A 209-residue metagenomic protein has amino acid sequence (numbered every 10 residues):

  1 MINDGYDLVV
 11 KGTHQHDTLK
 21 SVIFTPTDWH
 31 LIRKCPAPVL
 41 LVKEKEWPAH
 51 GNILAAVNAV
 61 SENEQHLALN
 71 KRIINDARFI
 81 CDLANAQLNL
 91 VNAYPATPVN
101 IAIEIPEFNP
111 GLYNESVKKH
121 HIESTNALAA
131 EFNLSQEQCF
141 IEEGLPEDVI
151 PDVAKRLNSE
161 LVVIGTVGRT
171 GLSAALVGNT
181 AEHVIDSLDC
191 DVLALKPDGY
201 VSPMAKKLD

Functional and structural regions predicted by a protein language model:
M1-K11, H16, A129-I164, T170-G171 (+1 more regions): Structural beta-alpha unit
V10-T13, P38-E44, L193-K196: Short beta-strand elements of ligand-binding domains
K11-H30, L161-S187: Glycine-rich, Arg-bearing micro-motifs that act as flexible, cationic patches
T27, S124, P146-P151, T180: Short acidic active-site motifs
D28-W47: Short, structured interface segments
L40, N89-V91, E137-E142, L193: General small-molecule cofactor/ligand-binding pocket signal
N52-F108, E131, S187-L188, V192 (+2 more regions): Small/aliphatic-rich secondary-structure junction motif
N109-H120: A short acidic, glycine-rich active-site loop that binds or catalyzes chemistry on phosphate/adenosine moieties
